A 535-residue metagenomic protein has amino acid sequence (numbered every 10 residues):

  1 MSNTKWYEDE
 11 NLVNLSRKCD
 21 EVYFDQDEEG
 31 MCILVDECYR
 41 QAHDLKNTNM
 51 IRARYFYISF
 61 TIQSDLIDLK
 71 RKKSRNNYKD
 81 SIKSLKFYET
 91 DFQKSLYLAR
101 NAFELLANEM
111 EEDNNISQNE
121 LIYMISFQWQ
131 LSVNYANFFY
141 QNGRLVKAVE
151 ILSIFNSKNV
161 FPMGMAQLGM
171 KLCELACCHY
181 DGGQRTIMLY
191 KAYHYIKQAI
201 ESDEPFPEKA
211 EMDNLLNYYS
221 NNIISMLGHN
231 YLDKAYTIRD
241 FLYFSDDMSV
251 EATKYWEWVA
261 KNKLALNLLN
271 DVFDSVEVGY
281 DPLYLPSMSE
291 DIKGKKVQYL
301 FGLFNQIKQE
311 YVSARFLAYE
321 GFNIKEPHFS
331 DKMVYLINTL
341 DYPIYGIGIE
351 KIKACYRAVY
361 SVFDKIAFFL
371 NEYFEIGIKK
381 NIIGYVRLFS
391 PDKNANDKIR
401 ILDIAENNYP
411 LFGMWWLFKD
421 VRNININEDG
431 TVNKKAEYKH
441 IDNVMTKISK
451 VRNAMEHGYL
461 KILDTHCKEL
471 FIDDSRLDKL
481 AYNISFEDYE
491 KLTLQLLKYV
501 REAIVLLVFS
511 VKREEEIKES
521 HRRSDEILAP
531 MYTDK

Functional and structural regions predicted by a protein language model:
S2-D25, N47-S84, N115, N119-F138 (+2 more regions): Amphipathic alpha-helical repeat scaffolds of TPR domains
S2-E21, Q26-I33, I224, G228-I352 (+1 more regions): Charged alpha-helical initiation segments
L15, L300-L303, I307-I324, C355 (+6 more regions): Amphipathic alpha-helices that form helix-helix packing interfaces
V22-A42, S84-N114, F139-L152, R185-A192 (+1 more regions): Helix-turn-helix repeat elements of alpha-solenoid scaffolds
L66-K94, C177-A192, S330-L340: Short coil/linker segments at helix-helix boundaries
I125, W129-P286: Elongated, non-catalytic scaffold/linker segments and compositionally distinctive motifs
D341-I448, H457-G458: Short non-catalytic regulatory patches outside canonical folded cores
D442-V451, E469-K535: Amphipathic, Lys/Arg-enriched alpha-helical patches that create a basic surface for binding polyanionic ligands
